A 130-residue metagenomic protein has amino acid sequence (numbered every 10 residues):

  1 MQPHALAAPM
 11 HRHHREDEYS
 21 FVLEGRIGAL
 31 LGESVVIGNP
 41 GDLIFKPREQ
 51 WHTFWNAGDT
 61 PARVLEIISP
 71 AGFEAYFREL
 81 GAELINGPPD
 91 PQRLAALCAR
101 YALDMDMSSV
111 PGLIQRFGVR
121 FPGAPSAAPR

Functional and structural regions predicted by a protein language model:
M1-H13: Conserved short histidine dyad/triad with adjacent acidic residue
Q2-A5, G41, E49, D59: Tight coil/turn sites that cap or link beta-strands
L6, R26-I27, E83: Hydrophobic small-molecule pocket/channel-lining residues, especially in calycin-type beta-barrels
Y19, R26-G28, E33-W51: Short acidic-glycine-tyrosine-enriched beta hairpin
G28, R48-E74: Ligand-binding loop in jelly-roll beta-barrel domains
L80-R130: Acidic/histidine-enriched, glycine/proline-rich intrinsically disordered or flexible terminal extensions
